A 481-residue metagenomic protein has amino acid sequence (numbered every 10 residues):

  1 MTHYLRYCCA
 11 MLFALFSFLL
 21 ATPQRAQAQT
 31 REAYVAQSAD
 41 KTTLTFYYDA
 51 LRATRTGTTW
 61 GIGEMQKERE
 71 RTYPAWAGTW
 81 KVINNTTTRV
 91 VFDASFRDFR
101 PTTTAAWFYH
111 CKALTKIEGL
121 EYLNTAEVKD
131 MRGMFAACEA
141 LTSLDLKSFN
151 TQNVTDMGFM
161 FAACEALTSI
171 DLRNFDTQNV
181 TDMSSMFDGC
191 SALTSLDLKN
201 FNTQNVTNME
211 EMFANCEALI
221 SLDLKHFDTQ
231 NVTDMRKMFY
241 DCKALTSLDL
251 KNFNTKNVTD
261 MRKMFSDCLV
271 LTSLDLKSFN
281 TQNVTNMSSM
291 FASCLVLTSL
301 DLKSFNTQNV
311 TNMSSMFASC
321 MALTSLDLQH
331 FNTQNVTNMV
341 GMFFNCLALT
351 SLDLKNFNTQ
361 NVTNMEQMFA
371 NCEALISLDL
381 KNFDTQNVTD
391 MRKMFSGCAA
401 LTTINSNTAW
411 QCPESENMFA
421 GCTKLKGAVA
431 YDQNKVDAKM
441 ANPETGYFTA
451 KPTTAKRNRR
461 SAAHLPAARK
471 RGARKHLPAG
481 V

Functional and structural regions predicted by a protein language model:
M1, F18, C422-L425: Phosphate/oxyanion-binding loops and surfaces in catalytic or ligand/nucleic-acid-binding neighborhoods
M1-L12: Bacterial N-terminal signal peptides that target proteins for export
L15-R25: C-terminal segment of classical bacterial N-terminal signal peptides
A26-R460, R471: Negatively charged
A467-V481: C-terminal outer-membrane/trafficking sorting elements
